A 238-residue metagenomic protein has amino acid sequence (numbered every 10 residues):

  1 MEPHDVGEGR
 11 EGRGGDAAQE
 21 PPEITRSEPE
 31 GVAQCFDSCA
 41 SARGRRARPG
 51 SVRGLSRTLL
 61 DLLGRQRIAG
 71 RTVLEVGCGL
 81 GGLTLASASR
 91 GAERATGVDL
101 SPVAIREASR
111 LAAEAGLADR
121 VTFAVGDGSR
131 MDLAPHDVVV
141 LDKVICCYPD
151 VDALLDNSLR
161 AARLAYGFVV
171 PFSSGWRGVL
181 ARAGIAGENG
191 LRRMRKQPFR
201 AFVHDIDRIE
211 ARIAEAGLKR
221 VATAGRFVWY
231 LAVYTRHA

Functional and structural regions predicted by a protein language model:
E2-Q66: Conserved class I S-adenosyl-L-methionine
L80-G91: Conserved SAM-binding loop of SAM-dependent methyltransferases across substrates and taxa, primarily the Class I
S101: Conserved SAM/SAH-binding beta-strand->alpha-helix loop
G116-G128: Conserved SAM-binding strand-loop segment of SAM-dependent methyltransferases
V138-D150: A short SAM/SAH-binding and catalytic strip from SAM-dependent methyltransferases
A153-L164: A short glycine-rich, Lys/Arg-flanked "PGG" loop and its adjoining helix->strand segment in the class I
R163-P171: Conserved beta-strand signature within the Rossmann-like core of class I S-adenosyl-L-methionine
P171-R212: C-terminal alpha-helical "lid/dimerization" subdomain adjacent to the S-adenosyl-L-methionine
